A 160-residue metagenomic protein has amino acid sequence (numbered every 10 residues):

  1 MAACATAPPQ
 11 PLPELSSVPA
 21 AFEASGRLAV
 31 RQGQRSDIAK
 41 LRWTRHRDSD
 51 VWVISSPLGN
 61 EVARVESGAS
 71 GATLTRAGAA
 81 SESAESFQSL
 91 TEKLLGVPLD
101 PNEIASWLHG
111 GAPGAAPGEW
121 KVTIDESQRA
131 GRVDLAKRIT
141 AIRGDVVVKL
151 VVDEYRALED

Functional and structural regions predicted by a protein language model:
A2-P19: Bacterial Sec signal peptide processing site at the extreme N-terminus
A20-L58, V62: Post-signal-peptide N-terminal segment of Sec-exported extracytoplasmic proteins
Q34-S36, L58, A77-A79, P117-E119 (+1 more regions): Glycine-centered tight beta-turn/hairpin loop motif at sheet-sheet or coil-to-beta transitions
D37-A39, E61-A63, E82-S83, V146-L150: Short beta-strand segments
K40-R42, V62-E66, G71, K121-E126 (+1 more regions): Short, surface-exposed charged micro-motifs
S49-D100: An acidic-aromatic
H109-D160: Gly/Pro-enriched, hydrophobic low-complexity segments that function as extracytoplasmic propeptides/linkers
